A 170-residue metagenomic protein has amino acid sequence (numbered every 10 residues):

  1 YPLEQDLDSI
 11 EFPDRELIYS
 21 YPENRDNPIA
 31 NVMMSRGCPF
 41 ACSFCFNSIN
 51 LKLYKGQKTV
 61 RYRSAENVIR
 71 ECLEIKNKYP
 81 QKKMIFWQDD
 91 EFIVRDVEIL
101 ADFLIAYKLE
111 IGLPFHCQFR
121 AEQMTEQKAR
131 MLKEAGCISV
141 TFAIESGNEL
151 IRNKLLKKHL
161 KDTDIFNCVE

Functional and structural regions predicted by a protein language model:
Y1-L7: Glycine-rich beta-alpha loop elements in corrinoid/cobalamin-binding modules across cobalamin-dependent enzymes
E11-E170: Radical SAM [4Fe-4S] cluster-binding motif and immediate context
